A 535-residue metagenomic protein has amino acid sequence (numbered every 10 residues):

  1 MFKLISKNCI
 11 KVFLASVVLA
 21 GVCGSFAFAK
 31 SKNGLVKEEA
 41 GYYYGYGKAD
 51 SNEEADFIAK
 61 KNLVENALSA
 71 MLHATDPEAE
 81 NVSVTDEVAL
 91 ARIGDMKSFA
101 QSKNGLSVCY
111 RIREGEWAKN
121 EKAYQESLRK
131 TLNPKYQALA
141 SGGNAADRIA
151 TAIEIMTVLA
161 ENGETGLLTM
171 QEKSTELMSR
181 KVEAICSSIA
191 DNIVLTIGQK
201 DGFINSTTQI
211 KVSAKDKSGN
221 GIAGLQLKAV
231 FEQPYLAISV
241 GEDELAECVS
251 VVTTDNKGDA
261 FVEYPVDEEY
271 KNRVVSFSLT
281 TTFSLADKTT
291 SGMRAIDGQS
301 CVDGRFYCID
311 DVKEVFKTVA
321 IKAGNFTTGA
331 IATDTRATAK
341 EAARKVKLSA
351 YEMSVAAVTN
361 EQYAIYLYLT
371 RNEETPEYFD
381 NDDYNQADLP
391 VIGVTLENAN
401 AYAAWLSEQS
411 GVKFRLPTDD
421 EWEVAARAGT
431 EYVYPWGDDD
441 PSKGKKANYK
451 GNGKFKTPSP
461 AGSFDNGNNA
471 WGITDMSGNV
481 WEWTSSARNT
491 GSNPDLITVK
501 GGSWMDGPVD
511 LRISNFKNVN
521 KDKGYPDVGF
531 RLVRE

Functional and structural regions predicted by a protein language model:
F2-L14: Bacterial N-terminal signal peptides that target proteins for export
F13-V22: Bacterial N-terminal signal peptides
F26-V315: Domain-level marker for long, solvent-exposed, non-transmembrane regions
A49-I58, A357-V358, L389-E397, L416: Soluble non-cytosolic domains of exported or imported proteins
K60, V64-L72, Y368-N372, A404-G411 (+1 more regions): Sec-exported extracytoplasmic/periplasmic mature domains
S107-R111, P526-E535: Short, structured beta-strand segments at or near domain termini in extracellular proteins/domains
I309-P376, V394-E397, G478: A short glycine-rich, aromatic-capped structural motif
T327, A332, D380-P390, L396-K517 (+1 more regions): Functional-site microenvironments in short loops/helix caps that host divalent-cation chemistry
